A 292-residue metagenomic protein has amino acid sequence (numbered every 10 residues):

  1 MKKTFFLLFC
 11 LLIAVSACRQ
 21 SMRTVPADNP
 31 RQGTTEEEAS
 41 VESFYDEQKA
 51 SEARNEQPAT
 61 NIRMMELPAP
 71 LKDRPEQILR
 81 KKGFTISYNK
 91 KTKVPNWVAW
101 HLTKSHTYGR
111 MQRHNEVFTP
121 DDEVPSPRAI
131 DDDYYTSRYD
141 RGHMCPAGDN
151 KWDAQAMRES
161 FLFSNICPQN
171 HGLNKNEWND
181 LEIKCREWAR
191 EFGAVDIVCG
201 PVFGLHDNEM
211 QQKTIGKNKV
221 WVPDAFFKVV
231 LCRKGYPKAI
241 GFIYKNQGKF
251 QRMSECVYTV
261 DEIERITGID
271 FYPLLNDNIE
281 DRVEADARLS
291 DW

Functional and structural regions predicted by a protein language model:
F5-F6, A17-W292: Domain-level detector for secreted/extracellular nuclease and nuclease-toxin modules, and for the ENPP-like C-terminal
L8-A14: Bacterial N-terminal signal peptides
